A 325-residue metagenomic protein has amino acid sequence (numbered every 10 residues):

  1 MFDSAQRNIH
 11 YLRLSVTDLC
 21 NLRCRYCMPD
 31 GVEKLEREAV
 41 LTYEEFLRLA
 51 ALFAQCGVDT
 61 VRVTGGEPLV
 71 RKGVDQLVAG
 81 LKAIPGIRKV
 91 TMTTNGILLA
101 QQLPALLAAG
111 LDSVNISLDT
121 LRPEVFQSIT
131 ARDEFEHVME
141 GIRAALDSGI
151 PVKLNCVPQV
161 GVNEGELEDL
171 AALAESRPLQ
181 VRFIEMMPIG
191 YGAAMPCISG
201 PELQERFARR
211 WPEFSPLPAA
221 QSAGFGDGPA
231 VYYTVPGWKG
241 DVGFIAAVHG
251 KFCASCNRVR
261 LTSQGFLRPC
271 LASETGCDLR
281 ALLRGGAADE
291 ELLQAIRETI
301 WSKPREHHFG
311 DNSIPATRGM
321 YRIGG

Functional and structural regions predicted by a protein language model:
M1-Y11, S176, M186-G325: Auxiliary Fe-S-binding modules of radical SAM enzymes
S4-E44: Canonical Radical SAM [4Fe-4S] cluster-binding loop centered on the CxxxCxxC motif and its immediate flanking residues
V16, L35, E67-R71, Q159-V162 (+1 more regions): Short, small-residue-enriched loops and turns at beta-alpha junctions that line or gate enzyme active sites
D18-C20, M28-G31, L118-T120, E185 (+1 more regions): Short, small-residue-rich loop/turn micro-motifs
L22, P123-E124, K251, C277: Glycine-centered loop/turn positions within well-structured domains that cap or flank conserved ligand/cofactor-binding
R23, C27, R71, E124 (+3 more regions): Residues that scaffold the ATP/ADP-binding catalytic core of kinase and kinase-like folds
V32-E36, R122-I129, G190-A194, D278-L279: A short acidic, helix-capping loop that chelates divalent metal ions and anchors anionic groups
V40-V63, V70-I184: Radical SAM/AdoMet-radical enzyme domain recognition
